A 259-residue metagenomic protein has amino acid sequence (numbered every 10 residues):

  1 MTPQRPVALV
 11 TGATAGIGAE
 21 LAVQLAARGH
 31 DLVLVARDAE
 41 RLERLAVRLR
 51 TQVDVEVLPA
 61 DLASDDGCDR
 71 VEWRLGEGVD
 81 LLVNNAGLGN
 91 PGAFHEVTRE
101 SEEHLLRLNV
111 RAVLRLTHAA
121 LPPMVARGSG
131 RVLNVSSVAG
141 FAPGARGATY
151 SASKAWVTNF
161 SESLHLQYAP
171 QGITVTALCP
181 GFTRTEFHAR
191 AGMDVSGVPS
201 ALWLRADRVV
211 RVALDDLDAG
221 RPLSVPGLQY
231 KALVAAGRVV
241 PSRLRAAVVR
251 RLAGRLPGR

Functional and structural regions predicted by a protein language model:
T14-A15: Conserved glycine-rich cofactor-binding loop
R28-L45: Conserved glycine-rich Rossmann-like NAD(P)H-binding loop of the short-chain dehydrogenase/reductase
N85-N90: Conserved NAD(P)H cofactor-binding loop of Rossmann-fold oxidoreductase domains
A93-H95, S101-L106: Substrate-binding pocket helix/loop in short-chain dehydrogenase/reductase
T117, S153: Active-site helix of classical SDR
S137: Residue(s) in the substrate-gating loop at a strand-loop-helix junction that position the organic substrate next
A177, G197-L233: C-terminal helical subdomain
